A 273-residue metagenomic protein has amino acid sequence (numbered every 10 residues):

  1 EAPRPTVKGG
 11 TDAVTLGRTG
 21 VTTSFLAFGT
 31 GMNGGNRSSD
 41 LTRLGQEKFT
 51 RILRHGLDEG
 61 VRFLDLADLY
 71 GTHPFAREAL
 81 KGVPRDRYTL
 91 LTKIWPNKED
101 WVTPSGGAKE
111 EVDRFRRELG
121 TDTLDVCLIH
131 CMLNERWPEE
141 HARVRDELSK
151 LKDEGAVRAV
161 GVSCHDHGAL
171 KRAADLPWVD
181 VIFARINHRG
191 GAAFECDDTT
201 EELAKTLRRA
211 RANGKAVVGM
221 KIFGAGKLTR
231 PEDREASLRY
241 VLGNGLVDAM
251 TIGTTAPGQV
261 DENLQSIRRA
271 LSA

Functional and structural regions predicted by a protein language model:
E1-Y88, Y240: N-terminal binding-site loop/beta-alpha segment at the start of enzyme catalytic domains that lines or forms
G10-A13, C131-A273: Beta/alpha (TIM)-barrel catalytic core signal, keyed to glycine-rich beta->alpha loops juxtaposed to Asp/Glu that bind
G17-T23, D58, R77-T89, D113-D122 (+3 more regions): Acidic (Asp/Glu)-rich catalytic clusters
G34-S38, N97-V102, L133-E135, G190-A193: A short acidic, helix-capping loop that chelates divalent metal ions and anchors anionic groups
D40-G56, W101-G120, H165-A174, E232-Y240: Short, acidic/polar
D86-D100, I129-H130: A short, structured active-site edge motif that brings together acidic residues
R116-R136: Active-site groove signature of glycoside hydrolases
